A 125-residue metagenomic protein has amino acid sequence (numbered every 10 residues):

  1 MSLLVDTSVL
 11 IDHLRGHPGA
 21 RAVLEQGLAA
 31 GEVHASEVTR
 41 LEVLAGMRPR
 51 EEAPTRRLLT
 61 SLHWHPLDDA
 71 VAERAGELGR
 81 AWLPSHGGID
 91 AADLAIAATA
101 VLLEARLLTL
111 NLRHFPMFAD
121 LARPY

Functional and structural regions predicted by a protein language model:
M1-A35, L44-R57, Y125: Short, well-structured N-terminal submotif of metal-dependent ribonuclease cores
D6-T7, V43, A75, A100 (+1 more regions): Generic structural signal for small/hydrophobic residues in well-ordered secondary structure, especially within
V9-L10, T39, V71, A95-I96 (+1 more regions): Alpha-helix capping/helix-boundary segments
A20-R21, R40, E52-T55, A72-A75 (+1 more regions): A general structural signal for well-ordered alpha-helical segments in protein cores
A30-E32, S61-H63, V101-R106: Short active-site oxyanion
H63-S85: Acidic catalytic patch
A97-Y125: Acidic, PIN/NYN-like endoribonuclease modules and their adjacent C-terminal/linker elements
